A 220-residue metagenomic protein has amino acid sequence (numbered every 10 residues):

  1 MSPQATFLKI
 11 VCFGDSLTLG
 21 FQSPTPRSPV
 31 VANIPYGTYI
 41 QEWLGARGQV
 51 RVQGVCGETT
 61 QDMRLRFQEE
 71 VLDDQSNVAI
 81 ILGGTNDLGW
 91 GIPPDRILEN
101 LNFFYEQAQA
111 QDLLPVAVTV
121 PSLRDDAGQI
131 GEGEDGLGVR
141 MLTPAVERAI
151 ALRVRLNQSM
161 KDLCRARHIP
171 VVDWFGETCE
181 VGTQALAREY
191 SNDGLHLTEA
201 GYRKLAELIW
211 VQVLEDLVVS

Functional and structural regions predicted by a protein language model:
M1-C56, Q61, R66-Q75: Serine-esterase "nucleophile elbow" of acetyl-processing enzymes
Q4-A5, Y39-A46, L65-S220: Alpha-helical cap/lid subdomain in secreted, periplasmic, or secretory-pathway luminal O-acyl-processing enzymes
